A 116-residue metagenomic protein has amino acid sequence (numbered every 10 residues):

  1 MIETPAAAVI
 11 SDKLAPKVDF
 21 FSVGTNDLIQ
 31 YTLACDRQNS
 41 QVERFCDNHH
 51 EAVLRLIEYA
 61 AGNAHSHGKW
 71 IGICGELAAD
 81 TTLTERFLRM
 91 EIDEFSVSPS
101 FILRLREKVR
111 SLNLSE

Functional and structural regions predicted by a protein language model:
M1-E116: Conserved alpha/beta-domain cores
